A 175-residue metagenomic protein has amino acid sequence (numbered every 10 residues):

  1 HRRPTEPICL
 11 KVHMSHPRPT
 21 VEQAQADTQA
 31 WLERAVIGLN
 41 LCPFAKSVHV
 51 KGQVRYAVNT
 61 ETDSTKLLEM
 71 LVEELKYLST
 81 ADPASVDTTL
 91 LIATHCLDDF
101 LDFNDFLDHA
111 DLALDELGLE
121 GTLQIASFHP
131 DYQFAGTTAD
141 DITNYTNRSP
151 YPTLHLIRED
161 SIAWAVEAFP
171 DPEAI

Functional and structural regions predicted by a protein language model:
H1-H13: N-terminal amphipathic/basic-hydrophobic helices that include classical n-h-c signal peptides and signal-anchor
S15-I175: Expand to "…catalyze enediolate/carbanion chemistry for C-C bond making/breaking, isomerization, decarboxylation
